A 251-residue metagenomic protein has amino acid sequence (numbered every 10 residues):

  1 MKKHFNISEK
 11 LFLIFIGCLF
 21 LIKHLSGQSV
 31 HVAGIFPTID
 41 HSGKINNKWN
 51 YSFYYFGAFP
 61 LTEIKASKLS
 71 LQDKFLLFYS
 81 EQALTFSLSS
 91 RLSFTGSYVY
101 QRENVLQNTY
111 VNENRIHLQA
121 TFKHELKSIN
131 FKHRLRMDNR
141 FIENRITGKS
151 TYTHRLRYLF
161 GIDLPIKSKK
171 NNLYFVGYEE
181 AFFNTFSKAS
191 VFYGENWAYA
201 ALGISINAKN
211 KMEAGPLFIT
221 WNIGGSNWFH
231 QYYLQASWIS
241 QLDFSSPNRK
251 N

Functional and structural regions predicted by a protein language model:
M1-A33, L242, N251: Bacterial Sec-dependent N-terminal signal peptides
Q28-S89: Start-of-domain marker
A33-I35, K74-F78, N112-I116, S150-Y158 (+2 more regions): Residues that define the transmembrane beta-barrel architecture of outer-membrane proteins
P37-G43, Q82-F86, L118-H124, M137 (+3 more regions): Residues on the lipid-exposed face of transmembrane beta-strands in outer-membrane beta-barrel proteins
N47-F53, S90-G96, K127-F131, S168-L173 (+2 more regions): Repeated loop/turn-to-beta-strand initiation elements of outer-membrane beta-barrel proteins
Y55-L61, Y98-N104, H124-L126, M137-F141 (+3 more regions): Transmembrane beta-strands of outer-membrane beta-barrel pores
A120, H230-N251: Outer-membrane beta-barrel "beta-signal"
R134-T220: Outer-membrane beta-barrel transmembrane domain signature
